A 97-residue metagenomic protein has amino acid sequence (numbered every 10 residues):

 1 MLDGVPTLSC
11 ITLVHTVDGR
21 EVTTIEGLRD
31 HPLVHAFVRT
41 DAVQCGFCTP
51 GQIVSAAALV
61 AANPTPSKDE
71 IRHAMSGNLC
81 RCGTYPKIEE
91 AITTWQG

Functional and structural regions predicted by a protein language model:
M1-G97: Signature of N-terminal electron-transfer/Fe-S-associated modules in redox systems
